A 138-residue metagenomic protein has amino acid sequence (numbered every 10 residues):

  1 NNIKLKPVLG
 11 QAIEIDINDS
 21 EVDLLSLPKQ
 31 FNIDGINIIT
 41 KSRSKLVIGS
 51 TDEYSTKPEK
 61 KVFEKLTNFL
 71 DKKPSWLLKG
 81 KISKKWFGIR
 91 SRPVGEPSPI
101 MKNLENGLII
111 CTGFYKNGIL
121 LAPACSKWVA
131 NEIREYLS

Functional and structural regions predicted by a protein language model:
N1-E105: Active-site substrate-recognition segment that forms the wall of the catalytic cavity or substrate channel
D19, D52, F114-Y115, C125: A broadly conserved detector of short glycine/acidic/proline-rich loop/turn motifs that flank catalytic sites and bind
K60, A122-P123: Conserved strand-to-helix beginnings and helix N-cap segments that scaffold or border functional pockets
L66, M101, Y115, I133-L137: Generic hydrophobic, helix-prone segments enriched in Leu/Val/Ile
L108-A122: Glycine-rich phosphate/pyrophosphate-binding beta-alpha loops
P123-S138: Internal hydrophobic alpha-helix adjacent to the cofactor/substrate pocket in enzyme cavities
